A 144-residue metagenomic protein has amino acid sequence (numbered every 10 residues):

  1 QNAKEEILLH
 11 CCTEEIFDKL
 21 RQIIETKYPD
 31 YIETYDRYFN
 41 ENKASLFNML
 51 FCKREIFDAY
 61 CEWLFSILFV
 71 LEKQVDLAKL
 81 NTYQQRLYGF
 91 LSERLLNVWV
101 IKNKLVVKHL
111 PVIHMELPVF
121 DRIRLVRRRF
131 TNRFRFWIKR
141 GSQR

Functional and structural regions predicted by a protein language model:
Q1-R144: ER/Golgi luminal nucleotide-sugar-dependent glycosyltransferases, focusing on the catalytic module
